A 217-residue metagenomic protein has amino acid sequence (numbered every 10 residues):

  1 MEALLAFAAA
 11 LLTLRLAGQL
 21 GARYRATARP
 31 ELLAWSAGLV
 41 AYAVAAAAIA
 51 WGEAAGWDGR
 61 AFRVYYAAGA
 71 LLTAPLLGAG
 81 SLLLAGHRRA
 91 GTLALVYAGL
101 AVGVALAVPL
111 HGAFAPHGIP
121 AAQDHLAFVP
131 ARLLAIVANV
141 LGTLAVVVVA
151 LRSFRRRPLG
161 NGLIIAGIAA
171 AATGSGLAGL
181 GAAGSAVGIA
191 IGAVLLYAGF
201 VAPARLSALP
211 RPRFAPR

Functional and structural regions predicted by a protein language model:
M1-T13, R29-V104, S185-V194: Individual alpha-helical transmembrane segments in multi-pass integral membrane proteins
A3, R23-A26, P30, W57-V64 (+3 more regions): Juxtamembrane loop-transmembrane helix junctions in multi-pass integral membrane proteins, especially the extracellular
R15, A98-P109, T143-A150, A193-F200: Hydrophobic core of alpha-helical transmembrane segments in multi-pass integral membrane proteins
R15-G21, L76-L83, R132-R157: Alpha-helical transmembrane segments in multipass membrane proteins, preferentially the mid-helix core
I49-W57, L110-P116, S175-L180: Juxtamembrane "helix-exit" motif on the non-cytosolic side of transmembrane helices
A54-G56, L84-R88, A113-P120, R205-P216: A cytosolic-side transmembrane-helix exit/cap motif
L71, P75, L84-L144: Membrane-proximal helix-loop-helix units in multi-pass membrane proteins
A145-R217: C-terminal transmembrane-bundle signature of multipass membrane proteins, characterized by strong activation on
